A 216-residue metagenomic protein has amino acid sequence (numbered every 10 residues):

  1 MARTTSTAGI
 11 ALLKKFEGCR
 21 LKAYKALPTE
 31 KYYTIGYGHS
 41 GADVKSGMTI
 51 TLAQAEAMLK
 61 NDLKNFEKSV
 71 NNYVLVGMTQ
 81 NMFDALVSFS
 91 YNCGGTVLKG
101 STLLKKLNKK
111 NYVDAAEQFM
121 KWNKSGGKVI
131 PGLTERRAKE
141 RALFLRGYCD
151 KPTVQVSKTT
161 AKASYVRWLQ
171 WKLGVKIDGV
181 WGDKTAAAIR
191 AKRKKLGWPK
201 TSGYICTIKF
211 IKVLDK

Functional and structural regions predicted by a protein language model:
M1-Y91, V97-T153: Acidic, aromatic-lined catalytic clefts of primarily extracellular/periplasmic carbohydrate-active enzymes that remodel
K110-V113, E117, P131, E135-K216: Cell-envelope/ECM-targeting effectors and their regulatory/trafficking segments
